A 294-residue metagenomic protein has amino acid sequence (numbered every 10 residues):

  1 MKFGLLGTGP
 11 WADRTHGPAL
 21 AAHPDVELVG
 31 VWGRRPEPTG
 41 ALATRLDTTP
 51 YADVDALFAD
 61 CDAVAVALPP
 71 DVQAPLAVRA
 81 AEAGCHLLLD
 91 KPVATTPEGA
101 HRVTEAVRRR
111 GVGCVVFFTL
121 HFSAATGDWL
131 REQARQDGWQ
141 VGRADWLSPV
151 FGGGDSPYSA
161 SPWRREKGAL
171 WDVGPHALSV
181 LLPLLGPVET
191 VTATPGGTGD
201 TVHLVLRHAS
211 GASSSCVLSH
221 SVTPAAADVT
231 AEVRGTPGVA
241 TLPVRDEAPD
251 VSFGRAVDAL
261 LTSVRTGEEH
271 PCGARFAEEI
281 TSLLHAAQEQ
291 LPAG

Functional and structural regions predicted by a protein language model:
M1-R45: N-terminal Rossmann-like dinucleotide-binding module
A12, A52, L89, C114-V116: Hydrophobic residues in well-ordered beta-strands that form the structural core
A43, A56, A63-V66, A209 (+1 more regions): C-terminal helix-rich "cap/oligomerization" subdomain common to oxidoreductases
L46-T104: Beta-loop-alpha module in the N-terminal Rossmann-like domain of NAD(P)-dependent dehydrogenases, especially those
T48, A83-C85, R110-G113, G211-A212: A short helix->loop->beta-strand "cap" motif at the edges of active sites that frequently abuts
H101-L120, D137-G142: Rossmann-fold dehydrogenase core element
L120-V191: Predominantly a Rossmann-like dinucleotide-binding segment in NAD(P)-dependent oxidoreductases
P175-V244, D258-T266: Contiguous beta-strand/loop segments that form the cofactor/metal-binding neighborhood of enzyme cores
